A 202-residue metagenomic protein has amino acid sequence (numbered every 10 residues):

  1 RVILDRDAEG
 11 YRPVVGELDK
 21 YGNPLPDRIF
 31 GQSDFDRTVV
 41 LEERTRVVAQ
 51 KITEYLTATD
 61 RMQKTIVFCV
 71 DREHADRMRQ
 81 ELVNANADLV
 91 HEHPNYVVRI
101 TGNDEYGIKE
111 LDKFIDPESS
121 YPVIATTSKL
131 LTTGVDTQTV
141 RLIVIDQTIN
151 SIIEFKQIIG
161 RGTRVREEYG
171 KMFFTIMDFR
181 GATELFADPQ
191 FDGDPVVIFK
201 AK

Functional and structural regions predicted by a protein language model:
R1-Q63: Interdomain helical connector at the RecA1-RecA2 junction of SF1/SF2 helicase-like NTPases
V48-T53, D76-N86, I158-T163: Short, well-ordered amphipathic alpha-helices
Y55-A58, A85, P117: Generic structural signal for alpha-helix termini and adjacent loop/cap motifs
L56-T57, A75-M78, Y96, F199-K202: Catalytic cores and motor modules of nucleic-acid processing enzymes
T59-M62, V90-N95, E168-M172: Short helix-terminating capping/connector loops at secondary-structure junctions
D60, T65-F68, Q147: N-terminal helicase ATP-binding lobe
C69-R99: Conserved helicase motor "Helicase C" RecA-like lobe of SF1/SF2 P-loop NTPases
V97-K200: Conserved RecA-like P-loop NTPase helicase motor core
